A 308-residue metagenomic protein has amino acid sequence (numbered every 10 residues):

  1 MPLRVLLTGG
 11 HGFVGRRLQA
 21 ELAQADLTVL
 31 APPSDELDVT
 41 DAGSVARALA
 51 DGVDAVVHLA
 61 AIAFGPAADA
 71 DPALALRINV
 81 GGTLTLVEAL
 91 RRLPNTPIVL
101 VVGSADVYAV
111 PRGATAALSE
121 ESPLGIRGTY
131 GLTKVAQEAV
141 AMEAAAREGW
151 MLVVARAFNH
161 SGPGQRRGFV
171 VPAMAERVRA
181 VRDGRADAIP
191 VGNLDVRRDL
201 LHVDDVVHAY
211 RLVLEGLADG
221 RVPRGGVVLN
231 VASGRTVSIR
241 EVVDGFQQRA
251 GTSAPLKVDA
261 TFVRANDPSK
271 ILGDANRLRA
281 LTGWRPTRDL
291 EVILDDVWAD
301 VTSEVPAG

Functional and structural regions predicted by a protein language model:
L3, D289-G308: Amphipathic terminal alpha-helices
V5-A23: N-terminal Rossmann NAD(P)H-binding glycine-rich loop of SDR-like oxidoreductase domains
T8, N159-G164, P190-R198, V222-V237 (+2 more regions): Glycine-rich Rossmann NAD(P)(H)-binding loop
G43-I78: NAD(P)H-binding glycine-rich loop region in Rossmannoid oxidoreductase-like domains and their noncatalytic homologs
A70-T85, I98, D106-V154: Catalytic helix-loop patch of NAD(P)-dependent Rossmann-fold dehydrogenases
G113-A116, M142-R198, V203-L212, V243-A250: NAD(P)-dependent short-chain dehydrogenase/reductase
M174, G216-V263, V305-P306: Mid/C-terminal beta-alpha module of Rossmann-like enzyme folds, strongest in SDR-family dehydrogenases/epimerases
V203, V228, E241, T261-D289 (+1 more regions): Conserved C-terminal active-site "lid" loop/helix of NAD(P)H-dependent oxidoreductases that clamps the redox cofactor
